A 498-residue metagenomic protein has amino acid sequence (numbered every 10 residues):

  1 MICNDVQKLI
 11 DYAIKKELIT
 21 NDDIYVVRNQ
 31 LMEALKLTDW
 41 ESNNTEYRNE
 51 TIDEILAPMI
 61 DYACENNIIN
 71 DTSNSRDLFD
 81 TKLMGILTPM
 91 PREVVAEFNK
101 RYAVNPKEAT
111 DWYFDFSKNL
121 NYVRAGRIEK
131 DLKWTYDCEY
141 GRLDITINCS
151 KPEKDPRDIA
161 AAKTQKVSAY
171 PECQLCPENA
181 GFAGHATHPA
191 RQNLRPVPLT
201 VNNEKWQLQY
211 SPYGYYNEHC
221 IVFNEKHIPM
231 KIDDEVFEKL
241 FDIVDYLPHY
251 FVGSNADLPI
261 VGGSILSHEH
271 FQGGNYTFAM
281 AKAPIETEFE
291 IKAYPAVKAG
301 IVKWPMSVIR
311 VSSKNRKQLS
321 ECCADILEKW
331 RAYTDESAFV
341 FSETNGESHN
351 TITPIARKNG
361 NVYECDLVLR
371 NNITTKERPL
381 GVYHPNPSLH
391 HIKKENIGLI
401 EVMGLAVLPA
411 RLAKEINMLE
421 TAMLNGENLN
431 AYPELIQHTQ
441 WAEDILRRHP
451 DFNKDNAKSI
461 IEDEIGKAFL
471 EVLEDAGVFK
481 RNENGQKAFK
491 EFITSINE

Functional and structural regions predicted by a protein language model:
M1-V222, K226-P229, K303-P305, S320-C323 (+2 more regions): Active-site microenvironments that recognize anionic phosphate/pyrophosphate groups
N193-R195, E225-V252: Helical scaffold of the NTase/Pol beta-like nucleotidyltransferase catalytic core
W206-S211, V236-V244, E290-V297: Structured alpha-helical segments in the cores of large, soluble enzyme domains
K239-I243, D325, A468: Amphipathic alpha-helical segments that form well-ordered structural scaffolds and often line/cohere around active
V244-S264, G273-L327, R331-T334: Catalytic or ion-translocation cores adjacent to nucleophile or general acid/base/metal-coordination motifs in diverse
P259-S267, N345-T351: Beta-rich nucleic-acid/ligand-interaction surfaces
